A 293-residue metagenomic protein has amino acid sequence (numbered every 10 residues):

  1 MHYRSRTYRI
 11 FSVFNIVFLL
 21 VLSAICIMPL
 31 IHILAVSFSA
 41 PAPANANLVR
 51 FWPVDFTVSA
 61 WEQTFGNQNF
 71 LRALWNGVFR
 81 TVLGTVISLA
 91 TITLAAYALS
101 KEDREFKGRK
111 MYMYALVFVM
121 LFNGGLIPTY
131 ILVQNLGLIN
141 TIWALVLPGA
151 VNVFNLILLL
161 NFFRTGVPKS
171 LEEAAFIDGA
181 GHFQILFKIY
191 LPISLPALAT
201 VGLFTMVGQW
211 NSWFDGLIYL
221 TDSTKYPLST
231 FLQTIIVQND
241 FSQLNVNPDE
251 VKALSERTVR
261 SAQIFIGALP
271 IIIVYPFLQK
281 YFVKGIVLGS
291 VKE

Functional and structural regions predicted by a protein language model:
M1-E293: A hydrophobic, multi-pass inner-membrane permease signature
